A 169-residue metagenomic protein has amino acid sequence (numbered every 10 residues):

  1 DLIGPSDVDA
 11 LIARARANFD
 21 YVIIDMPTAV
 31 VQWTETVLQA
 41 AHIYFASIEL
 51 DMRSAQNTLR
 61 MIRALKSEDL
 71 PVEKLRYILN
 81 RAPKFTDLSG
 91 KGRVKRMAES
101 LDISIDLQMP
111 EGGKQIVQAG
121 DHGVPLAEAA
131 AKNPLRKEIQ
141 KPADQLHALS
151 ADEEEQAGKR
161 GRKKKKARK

Functional and structural regions predicted by a protein language model:
D1-A17, K84, K114-E128: P-loop/Walker-type NTP enzyme "switch/lid" segment
G4, D121-K169: NTP-binding/hydrolysis catalytic cores, primarily Walker-type P-loop NTPases
R14-D20, V31-M52: Inter-motif core of Ras-like GTPase G domains
A40-I43, L70-L75, D102-I105: Short glycine-/polar-rich loops that comprise or flank the Walker A/P-loop and associated switch/sensor motifs
I48-E49, L75-S89, Q108-Q115, A131: G-domain G4 guanine-recognition motif of GTPases
A55-K74: Conserved C-terminal guanine-recognition region of P-loop GTPase G domains, centered on the G4
R81, M97-L126, I139: Beta-strand-loop-alpha "switch" segments that mediate conformational coupling across diverse proteins
